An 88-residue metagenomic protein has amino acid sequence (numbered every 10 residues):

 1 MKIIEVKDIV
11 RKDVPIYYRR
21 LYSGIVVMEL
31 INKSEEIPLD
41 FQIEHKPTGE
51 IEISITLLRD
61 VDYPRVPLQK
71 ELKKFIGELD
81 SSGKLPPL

Functional and structural regions predicted by a protein language model:
M1-I9: A short, amphipathic edge element
V10, E36-L88: Acidic, low-complexity intrinsically disordered segments
R11-R19, L30-N32: Short, solvent-exposed beta-strand/turn "edge" segments of beta-rich domains on protein surfaces
L21-S23, E36: Intrinsic-disorder/low-complexity, polar/charged segments enriched in Ser/Thr/Lys/Arg/Asp/Glu/Gln
G24-E29: Short beta-strand segments that buttress and anchor functional surface loops
